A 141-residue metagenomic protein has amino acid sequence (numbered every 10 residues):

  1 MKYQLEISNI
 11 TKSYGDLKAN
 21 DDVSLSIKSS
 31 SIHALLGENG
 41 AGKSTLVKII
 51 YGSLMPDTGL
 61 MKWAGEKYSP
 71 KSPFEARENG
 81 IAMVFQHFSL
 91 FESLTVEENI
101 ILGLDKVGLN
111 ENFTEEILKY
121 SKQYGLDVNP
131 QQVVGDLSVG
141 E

Functional and structural regions predicted by a protein language model:
M1-E141: Glycine-rich phosphate-binding loops of nucleotide-dependent enzymes
